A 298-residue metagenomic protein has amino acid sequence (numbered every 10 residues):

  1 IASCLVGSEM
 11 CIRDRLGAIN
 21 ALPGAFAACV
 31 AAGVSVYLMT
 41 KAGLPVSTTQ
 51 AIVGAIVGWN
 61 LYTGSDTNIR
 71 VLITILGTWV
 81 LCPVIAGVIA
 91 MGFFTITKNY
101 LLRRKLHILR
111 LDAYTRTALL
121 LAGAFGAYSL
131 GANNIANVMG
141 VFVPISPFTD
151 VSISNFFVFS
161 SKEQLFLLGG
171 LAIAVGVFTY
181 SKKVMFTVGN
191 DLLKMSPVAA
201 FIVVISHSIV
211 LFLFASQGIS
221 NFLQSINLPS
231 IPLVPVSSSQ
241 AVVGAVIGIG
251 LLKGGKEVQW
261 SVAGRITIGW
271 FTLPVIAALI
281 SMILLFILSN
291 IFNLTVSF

Functional and structural regions predicted by a protein language model:
I1-D14: Single conserved hydrophobic/aromatic residue that forms the stacking wall/gate of nucleotide- or nucleobase-binding
R15-G24, I73-L81, L109-R110, S152-L165 (+2 more regions): Interfacial loop-to-helix junctions that mark the boundaries of transmembrane helices in multi-pass membrane
A27-S35, M39, Q50, G54 (+15 more regions): Alpha-helical transmembrane segments in multi-pass membrane proteins
A32-L44, T97-R104, V177-L192, L251-V258: C-terminal ends of transmembrane helices
A42-G54, A132-V143, S196-F201, I231-V243: Short, non-helical or kinked segments that cap or interrupt transmembrane helices
L76-N133, G170, S289: Core mid-bundle transmembrane helix pairs that form the ion/substrate translocation pathway in diverse multi-pass
N190-S196, G254-V275: Interfacial loop-to-transmembrane junctions
M282-F298: Juxtamembrane boundary at the C-terminal end of a transmembrane helix
